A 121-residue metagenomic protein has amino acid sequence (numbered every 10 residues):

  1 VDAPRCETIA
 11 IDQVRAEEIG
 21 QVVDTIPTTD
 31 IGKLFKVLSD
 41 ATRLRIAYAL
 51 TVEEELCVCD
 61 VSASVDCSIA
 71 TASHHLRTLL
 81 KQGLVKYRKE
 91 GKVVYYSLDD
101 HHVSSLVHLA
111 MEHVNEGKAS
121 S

Functional and structural regions predicted by a protein language model:
V1-L38: N-terminal leader segment of winged-helix/HTH proteins
V23-S68, V94-H101: N-terminal helix-turn-helix DNA-binding core of bacterial DNA-binding proteins
A47, L76-R77: Short, hydrophobic-biased segments on the C-terminal half of alpha helices that form "recognition helices"
V52, Y95-S121: Conserved segment of winged-helix/HTH DNA-binding domains
R77-T78, E116: Intrinsic structural disorder/low-complexity segments
L80-E90, S97: Beta-hairpin "wing" of winged helix-turn-helix
